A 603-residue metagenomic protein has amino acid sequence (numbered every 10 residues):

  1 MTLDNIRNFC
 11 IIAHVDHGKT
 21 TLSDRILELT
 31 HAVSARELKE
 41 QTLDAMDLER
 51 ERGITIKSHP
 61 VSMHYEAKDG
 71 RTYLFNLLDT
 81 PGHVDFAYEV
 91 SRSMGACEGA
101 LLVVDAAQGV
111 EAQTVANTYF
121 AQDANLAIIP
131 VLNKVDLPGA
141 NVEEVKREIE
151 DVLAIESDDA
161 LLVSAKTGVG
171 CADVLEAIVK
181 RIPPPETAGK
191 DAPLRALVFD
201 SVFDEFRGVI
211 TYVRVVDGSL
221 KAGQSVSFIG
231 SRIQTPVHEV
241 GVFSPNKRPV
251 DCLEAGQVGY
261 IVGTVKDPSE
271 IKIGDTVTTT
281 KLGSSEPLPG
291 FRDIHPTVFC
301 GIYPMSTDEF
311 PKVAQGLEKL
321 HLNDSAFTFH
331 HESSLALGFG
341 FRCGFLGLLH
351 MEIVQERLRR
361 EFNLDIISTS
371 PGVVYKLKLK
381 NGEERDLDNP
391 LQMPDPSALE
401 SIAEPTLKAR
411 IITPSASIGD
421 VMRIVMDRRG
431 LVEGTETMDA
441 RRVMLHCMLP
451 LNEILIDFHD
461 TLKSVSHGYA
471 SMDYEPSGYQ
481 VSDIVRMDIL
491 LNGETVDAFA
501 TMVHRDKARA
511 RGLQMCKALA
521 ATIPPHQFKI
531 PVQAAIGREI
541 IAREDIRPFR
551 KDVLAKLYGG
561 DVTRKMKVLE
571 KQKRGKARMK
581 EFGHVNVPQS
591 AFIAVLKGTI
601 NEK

Functional and structural regions predicted by a protein language model:
M1-K603: Structural and coupling elements of P-loop NTPases
